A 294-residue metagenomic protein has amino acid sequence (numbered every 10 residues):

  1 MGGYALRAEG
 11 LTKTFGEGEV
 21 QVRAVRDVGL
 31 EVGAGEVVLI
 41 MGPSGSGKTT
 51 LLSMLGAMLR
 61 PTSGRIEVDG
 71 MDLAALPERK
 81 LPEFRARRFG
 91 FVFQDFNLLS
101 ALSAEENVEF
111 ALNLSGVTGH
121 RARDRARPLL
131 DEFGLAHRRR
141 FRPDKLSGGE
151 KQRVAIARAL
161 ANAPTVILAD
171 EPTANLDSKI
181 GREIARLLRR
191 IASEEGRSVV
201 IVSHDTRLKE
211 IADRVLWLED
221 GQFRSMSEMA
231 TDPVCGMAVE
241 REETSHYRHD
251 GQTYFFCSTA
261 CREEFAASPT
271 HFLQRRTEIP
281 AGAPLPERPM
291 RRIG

Functional and structural regions predicted by a protein language model:
E19-V22, L73-G90: ABC ATPase NBD coupling module
G56: Helix-to-loop junction immediately C-terminal to a conserved catalytic motif
G64-D72: Conserved ABC transporter NBD signature motif
L102-F110: Short coil-to-helix segment of the ABC ATPase nucleotide-binding domain corresponding to the Q-loop/switch region
R142-E150: Conserved ABC ATPase signature
A163: Conserved catalytic motifs of ABC-family nucleotide-binding domains
I167-D170: Catalytic Walker B motif of ABC-type/P-loop ATPase nucleotide-binding domains
